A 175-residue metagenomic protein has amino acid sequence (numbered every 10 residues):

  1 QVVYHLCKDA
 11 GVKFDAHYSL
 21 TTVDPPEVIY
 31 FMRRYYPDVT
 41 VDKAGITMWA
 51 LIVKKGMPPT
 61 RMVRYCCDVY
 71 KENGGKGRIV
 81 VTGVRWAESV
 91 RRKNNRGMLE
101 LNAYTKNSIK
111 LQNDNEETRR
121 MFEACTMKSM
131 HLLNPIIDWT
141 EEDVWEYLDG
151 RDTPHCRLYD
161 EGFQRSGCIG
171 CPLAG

Functional and structural regions predicted by a protein language model:
Q1-G150: ATP-dependent adenylation/nucleotidyltransferase module used to activate substrates
I137-G175: Mid-to-C-terminal catalytic subdomains of enzymes that bind/position adenosyl phosphate moieties or nucleic-acid
